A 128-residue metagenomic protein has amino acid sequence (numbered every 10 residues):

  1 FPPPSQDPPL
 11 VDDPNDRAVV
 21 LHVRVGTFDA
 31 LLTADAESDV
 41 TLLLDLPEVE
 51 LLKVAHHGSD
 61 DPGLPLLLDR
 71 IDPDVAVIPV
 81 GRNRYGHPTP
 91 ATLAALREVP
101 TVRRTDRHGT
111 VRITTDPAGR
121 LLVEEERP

Functional and structural regions predicted by a protein language model:
F1-L51, S59, R107-P128: Core dinuclear metal-dependent hydrolase active-site scaffold
T41-R112: Cap/insert and terminal regions of metallo-dependent hydrolase folds
